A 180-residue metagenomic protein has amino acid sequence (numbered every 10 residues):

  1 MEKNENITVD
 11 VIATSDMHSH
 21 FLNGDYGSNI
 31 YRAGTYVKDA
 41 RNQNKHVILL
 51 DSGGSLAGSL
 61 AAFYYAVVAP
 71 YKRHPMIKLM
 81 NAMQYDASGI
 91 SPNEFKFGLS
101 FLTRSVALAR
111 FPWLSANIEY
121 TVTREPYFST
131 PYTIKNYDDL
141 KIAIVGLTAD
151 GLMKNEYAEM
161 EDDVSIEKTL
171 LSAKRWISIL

Functional and structural regions predicted by a protein language model:
M1-L180: Acidic, metal/ion-coordinating pockets
